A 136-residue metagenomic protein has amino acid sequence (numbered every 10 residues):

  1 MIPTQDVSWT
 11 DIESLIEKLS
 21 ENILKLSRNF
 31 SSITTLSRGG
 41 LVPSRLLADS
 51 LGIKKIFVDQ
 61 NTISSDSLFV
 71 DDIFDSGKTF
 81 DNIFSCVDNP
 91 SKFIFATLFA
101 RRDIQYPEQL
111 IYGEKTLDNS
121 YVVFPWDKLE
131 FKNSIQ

Functional and structural regions predicted by a protein language model:
M1-Q136: PRPP-associated nucleotide enzymes
